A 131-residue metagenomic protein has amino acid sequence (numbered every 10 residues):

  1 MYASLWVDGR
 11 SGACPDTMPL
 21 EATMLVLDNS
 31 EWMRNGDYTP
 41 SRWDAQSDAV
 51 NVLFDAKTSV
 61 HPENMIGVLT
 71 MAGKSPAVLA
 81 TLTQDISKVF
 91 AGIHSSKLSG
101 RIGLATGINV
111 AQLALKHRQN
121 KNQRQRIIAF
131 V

Functional and structural regions predicted by a protein language model:
Y2-P15, S30: Negatively charged sequence features
R10-A13, D37, L104: Intrinsically disordered, low-complexity regions
P15-L82, V110, R126-F130: Von Willebrand factor
S75-A129: Von Willebrand factor
